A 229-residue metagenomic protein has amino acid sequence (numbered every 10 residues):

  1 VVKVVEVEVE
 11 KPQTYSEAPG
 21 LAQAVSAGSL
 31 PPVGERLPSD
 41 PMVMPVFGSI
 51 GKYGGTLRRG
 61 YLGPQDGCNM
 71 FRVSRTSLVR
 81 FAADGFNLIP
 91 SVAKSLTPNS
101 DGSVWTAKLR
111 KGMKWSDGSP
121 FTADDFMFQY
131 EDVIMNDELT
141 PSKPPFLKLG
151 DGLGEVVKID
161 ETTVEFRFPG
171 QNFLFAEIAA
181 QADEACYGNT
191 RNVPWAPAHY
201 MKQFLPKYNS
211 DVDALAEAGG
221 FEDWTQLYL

Functional and structural regions predicted by a protein language model:
V1-S26, V33, S39: Intrinsically disordered, low-complexity Ser/Thr/Pro-rich tracts
V2-E8, R58, V104-K108, E155-V157 (+1 more regions): Ser/Thr- (and often Asn-) enriched beta-sheet segments in non-cytosolic proteins
K11-A18, L30, G67-R72, G85-I89 (+5 more regions): Solvent-exposed, acidic/flexible segments
Q23-S26, P31-D101, E131: N-terminal lobe/hinge region of extracytoplasmic solute-binding protein
V33-G34, T140-P145: Surface-exposed patches in mature extracellular/periplasmic domains of secreted proteins
P41-G63, A107-P120, H199-G219: N-terminal short leaders/motifs
S95-T140, I159, E165-R167, F175: Aromatic- and charge-enriched surface segment that lines or borders ligand/interaction sites
P145-L229: Surface-exposed binding/hinge segments that line and control ligand-binding clefts or catalytic entry sites
